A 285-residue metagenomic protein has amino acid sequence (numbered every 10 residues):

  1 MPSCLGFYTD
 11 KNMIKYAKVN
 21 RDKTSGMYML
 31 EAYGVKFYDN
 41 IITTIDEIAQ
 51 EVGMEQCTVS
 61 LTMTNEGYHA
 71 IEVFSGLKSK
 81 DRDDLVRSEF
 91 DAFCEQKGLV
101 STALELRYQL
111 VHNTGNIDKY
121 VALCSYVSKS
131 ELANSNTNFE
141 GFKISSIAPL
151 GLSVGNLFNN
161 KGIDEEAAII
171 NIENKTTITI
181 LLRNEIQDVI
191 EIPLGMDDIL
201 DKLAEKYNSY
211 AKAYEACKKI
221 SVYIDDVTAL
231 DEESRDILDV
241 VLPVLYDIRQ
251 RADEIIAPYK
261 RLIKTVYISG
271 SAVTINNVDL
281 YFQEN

Functional and structural regions predicted by a protein language model:
S3-K23, A32, G115-K219, D247-I248: Small-residue (GG/TT-enriched) beta-loop-alpha framework at ligand/catalytic clefts
T24-S25, L77-D83, G141-I144: A short alpha->loop->secondary-structure connector
S25-G53: N-terminal phosphate-binding loop and adjacent alpha-helix
D46-T58, K97, R249-T265: Phosphate/pyrophosphate-binding loops at sites that engage ATP/ADP/AMP, CoA/4′-phosphopantetheine, polyphosphate
M54-G67, K143-S146, P258-A272: Short glycine-rich phosphate-binding loop at a beta-alpha junction
M63-A122: Internal amphipathic helical hairpin motif
A204-P243: A mobile "lid/hinge" subdomain adjacent to the ATP/sugar-phosphate binding pocket shared across diverse ATP-dependent
E232-N285: Helical "lid/coupling" subdomains associated with nucleotide-phosphate turnover
